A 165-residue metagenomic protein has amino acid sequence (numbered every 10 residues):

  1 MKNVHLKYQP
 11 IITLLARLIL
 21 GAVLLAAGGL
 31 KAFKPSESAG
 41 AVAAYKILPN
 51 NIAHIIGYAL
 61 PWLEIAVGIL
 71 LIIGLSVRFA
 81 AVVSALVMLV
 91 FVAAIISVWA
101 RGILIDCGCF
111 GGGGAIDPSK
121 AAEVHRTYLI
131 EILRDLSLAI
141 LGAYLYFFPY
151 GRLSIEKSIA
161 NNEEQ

Functional and structural regions predicted by a protein language model:
M1-F33, I73-Q165: Extended, low-polarity transmembrane helix blocks
P10-T13, A39-V42, I65-A66: Short hydrophobic/aromatic-rich motifs at helix boundaries and adjacent loops
G29-L60: Solvent-exposed, well-ordered loop and adjacent helix/strand elements within mature globular domains that form
A41-A43, I69, G112-G114: Short, motif-level signal for alpha-helix interfacial/capping segments enriched in acidic residues and aromatics/proline
H54-I55, I65-I69, V98, S158-I159: Alpha-helix boundary/capping detector
G57-L75, L86: Hydrophobic alpha-helical transmembrane segments
